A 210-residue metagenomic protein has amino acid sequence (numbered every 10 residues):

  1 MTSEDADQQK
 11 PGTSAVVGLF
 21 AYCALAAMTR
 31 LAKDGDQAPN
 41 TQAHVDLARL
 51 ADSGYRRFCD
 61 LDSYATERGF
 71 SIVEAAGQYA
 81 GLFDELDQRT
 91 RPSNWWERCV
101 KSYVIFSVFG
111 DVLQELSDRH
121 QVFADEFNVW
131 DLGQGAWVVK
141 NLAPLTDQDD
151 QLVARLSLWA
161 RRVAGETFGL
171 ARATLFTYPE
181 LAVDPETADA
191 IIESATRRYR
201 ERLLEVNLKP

Functional and structural regions predicted by a protein language model:
M1-G18, Q78-S102: Acidic/His metal-coordination segments adjacent to aromatic residues that form catalytic metal sites in metalloenzymes
M1-L47: Short, extreme N-terminal leader segments that mark the start of a protein/domain
L19-F20, A24-A27, L31, Q88-W130 (+1 more regions): Acidic/histidine-rich alpha-helical segments that form the ligand environment of transition-metal centers
K33-V45, L113-F127, A143-A154, L181: Inter-helical turn/loop segments and adjacent helix faces that build the functional surface of alpha-helical bundle
D34-A43, L47, G54, F58 (+2 more regions): Hydrophobic alpha-helical segments that drive targeting, anchoring, or assembly
H44-D52, D125-V129, E186-A190: Short, charged, amphipathic alpha-helical segments
L50-Y79, N141-L142: Conserved alpha-helical segments that form or flank metal/cofactor-binding pockets of metalloenzymes
L152-P210: Extended, helix-rich structural scaffolds rather than catalytic motifs
